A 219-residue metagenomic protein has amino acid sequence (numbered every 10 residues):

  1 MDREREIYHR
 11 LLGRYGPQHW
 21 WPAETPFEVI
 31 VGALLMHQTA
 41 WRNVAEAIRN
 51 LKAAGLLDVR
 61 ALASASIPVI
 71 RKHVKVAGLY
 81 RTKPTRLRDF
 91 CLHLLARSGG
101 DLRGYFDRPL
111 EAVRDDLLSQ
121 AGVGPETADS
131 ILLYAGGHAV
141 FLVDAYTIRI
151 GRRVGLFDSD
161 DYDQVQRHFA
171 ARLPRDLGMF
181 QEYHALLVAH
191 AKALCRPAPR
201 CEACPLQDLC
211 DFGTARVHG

Functional and structural regions predicted by a protein language model:
D2-G219: Catalytic cores of DNA base-excision repair glycosylases
